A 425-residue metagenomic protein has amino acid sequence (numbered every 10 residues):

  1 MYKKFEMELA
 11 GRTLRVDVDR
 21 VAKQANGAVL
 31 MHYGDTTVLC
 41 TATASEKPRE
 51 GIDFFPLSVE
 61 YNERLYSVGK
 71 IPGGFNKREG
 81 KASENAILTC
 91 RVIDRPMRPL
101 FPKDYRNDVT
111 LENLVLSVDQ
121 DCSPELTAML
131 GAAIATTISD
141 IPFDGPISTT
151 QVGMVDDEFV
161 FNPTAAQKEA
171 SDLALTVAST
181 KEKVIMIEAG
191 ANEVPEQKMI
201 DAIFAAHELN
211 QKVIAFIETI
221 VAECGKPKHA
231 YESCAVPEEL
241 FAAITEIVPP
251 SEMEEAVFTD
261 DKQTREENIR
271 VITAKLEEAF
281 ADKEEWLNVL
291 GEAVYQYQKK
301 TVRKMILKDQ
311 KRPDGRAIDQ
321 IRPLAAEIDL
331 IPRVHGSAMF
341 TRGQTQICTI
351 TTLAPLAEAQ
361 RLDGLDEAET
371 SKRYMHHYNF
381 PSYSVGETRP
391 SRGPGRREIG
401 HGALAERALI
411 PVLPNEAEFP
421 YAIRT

Functional and structural regions predicted by a protein language model:
M1-S45, R49, D53, E232-E369: Extended amphipathic alpha-helical scaffolds
Y2-K3, L9-R12, N26, F54 (+10 more regions): Alpha/propeptide regions of enzymes that mature by internal proteolysis
N26-V109, V115-C122, S337-Y421: Glycine-rich, flexible beta-strand/loop modules in the N-terminal catalytic cores of phosphate-handling
E79-I87, V118-E125, A189-N192, E196 (+10 more regions): Hydrophobic alpha-helical scaffolding
V92, P96, A135, A202-A205 (+11 more regions): Generic, well-ordered alpha-helical scaffold segments in large soluble proteins
K103-V109, D144-P146, V213-Y231, Q263 (+3 more regions): Flexible, glycine/charged-enriched surface loops at secondary-structure junctions
N107-V115, G153-D156, S179-V184, E223-K228 (+2 more regions): Short, conserved phosphate-binding/catalytic loop or strand-edge motifs used in phosphoryl-/nucleotidyl-transfer
D140-D260: Mobile "lid/hinge" segments at catalytic clefts and subdomain interfaces of large enzymes
